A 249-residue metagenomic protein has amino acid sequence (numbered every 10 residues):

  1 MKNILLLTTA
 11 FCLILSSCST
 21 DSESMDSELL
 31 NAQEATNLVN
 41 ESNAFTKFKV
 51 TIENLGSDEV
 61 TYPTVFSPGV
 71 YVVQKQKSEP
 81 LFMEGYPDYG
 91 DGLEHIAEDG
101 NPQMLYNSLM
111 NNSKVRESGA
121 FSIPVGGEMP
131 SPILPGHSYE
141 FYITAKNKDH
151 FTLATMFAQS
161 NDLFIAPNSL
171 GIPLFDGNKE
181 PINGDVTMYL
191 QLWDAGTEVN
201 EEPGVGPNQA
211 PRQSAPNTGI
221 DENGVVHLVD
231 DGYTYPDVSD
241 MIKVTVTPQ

Functional and structural regions predicted by a protein language model:
K2-T8: Sec-dependent signal peptide recognition, specifically the positively charged N-region followed immediately by
I14-S17: C-terminal motif of bacterial Sec signal peptides marking the signal peptidase cleavage site
S19-S22: Bacterial signal peptide processing site
M25-V39: Alpha-helical segments embedded in low-complexity/disordered contexts
V39-K47, L55-S169, L174: Structured domain cores in non-transmembrane regions
P130-Q249: Mature, soluble, non-transmembrane domains
